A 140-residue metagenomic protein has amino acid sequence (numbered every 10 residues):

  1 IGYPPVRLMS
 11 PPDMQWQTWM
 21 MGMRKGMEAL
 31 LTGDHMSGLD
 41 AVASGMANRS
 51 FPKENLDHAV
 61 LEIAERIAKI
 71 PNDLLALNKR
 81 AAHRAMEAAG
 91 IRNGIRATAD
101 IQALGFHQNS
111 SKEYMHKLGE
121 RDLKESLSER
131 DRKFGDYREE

Functional and structural regions predicted by a protein language model:
P4-L75: Crotonase-fold acyl-CoA enzyme core
G33-G38, K69-E140: C-terminal alpha-helix plus adjacent terminal tail
